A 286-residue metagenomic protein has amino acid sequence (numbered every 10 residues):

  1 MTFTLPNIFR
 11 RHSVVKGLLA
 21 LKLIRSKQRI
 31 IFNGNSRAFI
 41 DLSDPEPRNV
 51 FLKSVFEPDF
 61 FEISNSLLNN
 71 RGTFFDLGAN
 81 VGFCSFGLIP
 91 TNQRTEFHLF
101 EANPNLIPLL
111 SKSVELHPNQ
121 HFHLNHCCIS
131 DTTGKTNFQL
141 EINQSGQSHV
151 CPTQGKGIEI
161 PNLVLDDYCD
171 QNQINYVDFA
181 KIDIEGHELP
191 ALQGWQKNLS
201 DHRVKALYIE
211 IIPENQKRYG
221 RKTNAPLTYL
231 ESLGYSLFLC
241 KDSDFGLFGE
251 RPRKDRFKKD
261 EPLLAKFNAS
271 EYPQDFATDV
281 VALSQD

Functional and structural regions predicted by a protein language model:
M1-D286: Phosphate/nucleotide-binding beta-alpha loop and adjacent structural elements of enzyme active sites
